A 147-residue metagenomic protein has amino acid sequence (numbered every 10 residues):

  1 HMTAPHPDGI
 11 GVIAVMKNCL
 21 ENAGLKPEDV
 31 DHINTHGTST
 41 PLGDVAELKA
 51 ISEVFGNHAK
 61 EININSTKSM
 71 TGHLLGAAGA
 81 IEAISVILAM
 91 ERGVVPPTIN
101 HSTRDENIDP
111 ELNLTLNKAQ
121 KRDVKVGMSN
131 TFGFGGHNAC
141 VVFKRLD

Functional and structural regions predicted by a protein language model:
H1-D147: Conserved "HGTGT" condensation-loop signature of ketosynthase/thiolase-family condensing enzymes that catalyze
